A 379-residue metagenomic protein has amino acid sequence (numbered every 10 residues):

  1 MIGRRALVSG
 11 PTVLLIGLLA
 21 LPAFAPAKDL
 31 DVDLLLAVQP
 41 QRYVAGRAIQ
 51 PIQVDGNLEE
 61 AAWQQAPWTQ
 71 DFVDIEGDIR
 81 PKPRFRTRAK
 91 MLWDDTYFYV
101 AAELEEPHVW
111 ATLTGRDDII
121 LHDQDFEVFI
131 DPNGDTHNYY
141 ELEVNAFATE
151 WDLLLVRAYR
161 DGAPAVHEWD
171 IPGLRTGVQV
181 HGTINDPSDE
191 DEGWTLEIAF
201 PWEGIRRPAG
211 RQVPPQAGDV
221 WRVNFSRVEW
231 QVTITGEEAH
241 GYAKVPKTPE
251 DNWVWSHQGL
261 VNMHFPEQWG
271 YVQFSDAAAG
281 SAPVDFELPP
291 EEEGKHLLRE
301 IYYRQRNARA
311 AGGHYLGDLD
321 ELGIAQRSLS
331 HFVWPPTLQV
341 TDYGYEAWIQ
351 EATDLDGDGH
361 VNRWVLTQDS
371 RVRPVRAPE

Functional and structural regions predicted by a protein language model:
M1-V8: N-terminal secretory signal peptides that target proteins for export/translocation
R5, L19-P26: Residue-level detector of intrinsically disordered, flexible termini and proteolytic processing junctions
S9-G10, V232: Intrinsically disordered, low-complexity segments enriched in polar/charged small residues
G10-P22: Bacterial N-terminal signal peptides
F24-Y302, R306, L355: Structural preference for beta-rich elements and adjacent junctions enriched in aromatics
V272-S275, F286-E292, Y303-Q368, V372-E379: Extracellular/periplasmic head regions of type IV pilus-like filament subunits
